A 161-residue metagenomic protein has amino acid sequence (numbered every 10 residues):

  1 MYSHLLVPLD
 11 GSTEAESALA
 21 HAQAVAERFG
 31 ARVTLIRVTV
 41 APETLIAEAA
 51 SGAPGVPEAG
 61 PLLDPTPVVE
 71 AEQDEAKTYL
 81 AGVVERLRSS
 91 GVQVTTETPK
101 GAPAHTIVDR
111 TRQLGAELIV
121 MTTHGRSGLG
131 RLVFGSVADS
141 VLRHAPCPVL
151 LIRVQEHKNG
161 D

Functional and structural regions predicted by a protein language model:
M1-L63, S90-T95, L114, V154-H157: Small/aliphatic-rich secondary-structure junction motif
L6-V7, V25, V33-L35, Y79 (+5 more regions): Short, structured motif recognition centered on aromatic/hydrophobic residues
A18, L45-A49, V108-D109, R131-V133 (+1 more regions): Short, well-ordered secondary-structure micro-motifs
P57-T78: A short acidic, glycine-rich active-site loop that binds or catalyzes chemistry on phosphate/adenosine moieties
Y79-T95: A structural motif corresponding to the C-terminal end of an alpha-helix and its immediate exit/capping segment
T98-T106: Charged docking surfaces used in two-component/phosphorelay signaling
R112, L118-S140, K158-D161: Glycine-rich, Arg-bearing micro-motifs that act as flexible, cationic patches
